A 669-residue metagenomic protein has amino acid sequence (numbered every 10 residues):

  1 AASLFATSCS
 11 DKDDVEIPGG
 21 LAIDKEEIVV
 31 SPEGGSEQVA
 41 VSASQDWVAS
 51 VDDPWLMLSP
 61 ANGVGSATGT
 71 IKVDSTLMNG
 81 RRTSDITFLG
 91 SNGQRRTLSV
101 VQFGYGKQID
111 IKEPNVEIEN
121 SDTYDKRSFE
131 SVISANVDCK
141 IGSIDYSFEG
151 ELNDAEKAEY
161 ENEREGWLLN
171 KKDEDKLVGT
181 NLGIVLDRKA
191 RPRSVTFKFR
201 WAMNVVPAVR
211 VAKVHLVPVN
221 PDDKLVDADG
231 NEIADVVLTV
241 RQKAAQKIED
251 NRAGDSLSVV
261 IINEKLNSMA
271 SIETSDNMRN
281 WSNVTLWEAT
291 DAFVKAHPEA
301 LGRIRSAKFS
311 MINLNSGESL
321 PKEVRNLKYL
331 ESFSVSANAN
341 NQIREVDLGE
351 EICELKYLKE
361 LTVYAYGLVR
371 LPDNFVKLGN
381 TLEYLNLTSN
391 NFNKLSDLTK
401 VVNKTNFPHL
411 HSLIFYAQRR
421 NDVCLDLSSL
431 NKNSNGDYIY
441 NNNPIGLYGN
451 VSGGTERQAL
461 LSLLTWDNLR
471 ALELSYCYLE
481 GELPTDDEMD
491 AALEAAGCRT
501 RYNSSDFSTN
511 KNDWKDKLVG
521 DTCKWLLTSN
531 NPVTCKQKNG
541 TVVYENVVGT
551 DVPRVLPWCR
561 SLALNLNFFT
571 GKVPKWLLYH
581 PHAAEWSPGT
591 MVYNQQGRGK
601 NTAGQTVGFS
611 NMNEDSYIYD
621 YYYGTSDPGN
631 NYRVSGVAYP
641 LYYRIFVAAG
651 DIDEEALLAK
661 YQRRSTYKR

Functional and structural regions predicted by a protein language model:
S3-V29, W55-M57, T97-D110, N231-A253: Bacterial Sec-dependent N-terminal signal peptides
G20-I23, Q38-T70, Q108-I111, N115 (+2 more regions): Surface-exposed binding patches on compact interaction domains or structured appendages
N79-N92, V195-W201, P207-D223: A short beta-strand micro-motif common to beta-rich folds, especially ectodomain repeats
A245-N283: Surface-exposed cap/linker segments adjacent to membranes
M278-Y366, D422-Q458, W466, L479 (+1 more regions): LRR N-terminal entry segment and analogous cap-like coil->beta motifs
A307-F309, F333-S336, L358-V363, E383-L387 (+9 more regions): Conserved hydrophobic beta-strand positions in leucine-rich repeat
I312-L314, N338-N341, Y366, N390 (+14 more regions): Conserved "Asn-ladder"/turn position within leucine-rich repeats
L320-K322, V346-E350, L371-F375, L395-V402 (+7 more regions): The feature encodes a structural signal of leucine-rich repeats
